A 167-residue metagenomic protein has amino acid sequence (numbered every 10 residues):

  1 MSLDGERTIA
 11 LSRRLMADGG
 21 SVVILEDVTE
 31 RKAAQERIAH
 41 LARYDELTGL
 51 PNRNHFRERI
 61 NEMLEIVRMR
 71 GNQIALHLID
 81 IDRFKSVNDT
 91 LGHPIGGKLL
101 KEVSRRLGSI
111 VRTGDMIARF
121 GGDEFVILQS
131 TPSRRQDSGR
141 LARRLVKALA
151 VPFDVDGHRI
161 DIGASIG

Functional and structural regions predicted by a protein language model:
M1-I9, G19, H158-I160: Per-ARNT-Sim (PAS) sensory domains and their PAS-associated C-terminal
D4, L11-R14, I24, S165-G167: PAS-family sensory domains
R13-M16, V151: Output-coupling edge of small sensory domains
M16-A42: Sensory coupling linkers of modular signal transduction proteins
D18-G19, G71-N72, I162-G163: Short loop/turn elements that form and flank the Walker-type P-loop nucleotide-binding site in RecA-like NTPase cores
A39-R43, G49-L76, D82-R112, A118-I127 (+1 more regions): Conserved long alpha-helical elements within nucleotide-processing catalytic cores of c-di-GMP signaling and class III
A118-R119, R135-Q136, L149-S165: Catalytic core regions of nucleotide second-messenger enzymes
